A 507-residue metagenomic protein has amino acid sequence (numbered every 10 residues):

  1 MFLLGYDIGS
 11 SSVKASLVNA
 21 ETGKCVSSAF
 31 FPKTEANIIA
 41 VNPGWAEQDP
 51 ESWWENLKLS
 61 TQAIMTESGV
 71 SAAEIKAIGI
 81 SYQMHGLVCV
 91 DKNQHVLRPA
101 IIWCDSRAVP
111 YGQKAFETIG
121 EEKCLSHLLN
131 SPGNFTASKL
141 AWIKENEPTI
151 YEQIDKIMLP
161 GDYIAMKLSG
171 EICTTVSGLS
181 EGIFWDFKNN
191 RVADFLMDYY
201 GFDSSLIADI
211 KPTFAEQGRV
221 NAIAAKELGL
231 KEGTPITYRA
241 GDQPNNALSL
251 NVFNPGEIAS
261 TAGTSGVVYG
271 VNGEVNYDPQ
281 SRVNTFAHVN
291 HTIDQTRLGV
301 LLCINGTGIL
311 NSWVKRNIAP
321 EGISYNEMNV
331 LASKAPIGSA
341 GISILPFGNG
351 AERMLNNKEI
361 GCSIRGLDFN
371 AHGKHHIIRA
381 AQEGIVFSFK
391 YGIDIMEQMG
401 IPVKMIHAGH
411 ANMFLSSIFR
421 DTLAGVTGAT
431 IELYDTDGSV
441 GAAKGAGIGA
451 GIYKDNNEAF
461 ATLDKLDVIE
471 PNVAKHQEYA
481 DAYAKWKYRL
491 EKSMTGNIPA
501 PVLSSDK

Functional and structural regions predicted by a protein language model:
M1-R98, P110, K114, S126 (+8 more regions): N-terminal glycine/serine-rich phosphate-binding loop of ATP-dependent small-molecule kinases, especially carbohydrate
L3-G5, L17, V109, F116-C173 (+3 more regions): Active-site core segments that coordinate phosphate-bearing ligands/cofactors across diverse enzyme families
G23, D49, I78, D105 (+3 more regions): Residue-level signal for inorganic ion chemistry
G23, K33-A36, G86, H95 (+6 more regions): Surface-exposed, flexible loop/turn segments at secondary-structure boundaries
G44, T66-W103, L129-N134, G161 (+3 more regions): Short beta-strand-loop/turn "lid" adjacent to the catalytic site in phosphate-handling enzymes
W45, W53-W54, W103, W142 (+2 more regions): Signature tryptophan residues that serve as conserved aromatic anchors
L206, P212, Q243: Extracytoplasmic ligand-binding clamshell segments of periplasmic binding protein
